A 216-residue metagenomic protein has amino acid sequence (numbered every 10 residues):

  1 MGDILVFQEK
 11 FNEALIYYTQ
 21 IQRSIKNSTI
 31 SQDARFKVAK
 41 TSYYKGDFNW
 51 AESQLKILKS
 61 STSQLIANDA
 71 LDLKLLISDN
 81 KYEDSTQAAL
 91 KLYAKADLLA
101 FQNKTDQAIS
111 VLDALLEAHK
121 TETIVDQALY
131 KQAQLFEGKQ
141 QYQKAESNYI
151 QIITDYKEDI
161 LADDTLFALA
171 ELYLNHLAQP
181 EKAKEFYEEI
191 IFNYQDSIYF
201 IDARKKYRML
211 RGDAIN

Functional and structural regions predicted by a protein language model:
M1-N216: Acidic, polar-rich low-complexity tracts and alpha-helical solenoid repeat scaffolds
